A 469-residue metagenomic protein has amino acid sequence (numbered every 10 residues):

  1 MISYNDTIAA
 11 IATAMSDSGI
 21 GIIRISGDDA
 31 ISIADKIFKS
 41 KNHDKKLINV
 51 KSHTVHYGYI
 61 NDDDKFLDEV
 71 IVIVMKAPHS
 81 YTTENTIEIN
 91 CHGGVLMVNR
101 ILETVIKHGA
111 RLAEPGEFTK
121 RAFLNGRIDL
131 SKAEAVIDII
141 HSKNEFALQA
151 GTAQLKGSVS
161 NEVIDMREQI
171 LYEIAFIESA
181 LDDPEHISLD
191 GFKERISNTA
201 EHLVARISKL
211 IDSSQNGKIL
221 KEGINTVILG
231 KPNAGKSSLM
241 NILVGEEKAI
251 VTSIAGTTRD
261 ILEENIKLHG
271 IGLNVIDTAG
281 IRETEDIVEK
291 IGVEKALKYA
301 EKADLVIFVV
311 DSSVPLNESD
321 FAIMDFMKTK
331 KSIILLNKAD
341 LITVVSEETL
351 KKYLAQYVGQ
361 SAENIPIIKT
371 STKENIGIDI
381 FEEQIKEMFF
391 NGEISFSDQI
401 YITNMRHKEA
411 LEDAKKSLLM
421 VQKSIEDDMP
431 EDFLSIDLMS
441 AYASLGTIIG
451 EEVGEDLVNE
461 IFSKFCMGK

Functional and structural regions predicted by a protein language model:
M1-Q149, A153, G157, I333: A glycine-rich (often HGG/GG-containing) alpha/beta subdomain
I2-I11, M15-S18, E145-K267, T284 (+1 more regions): C-terminal-of-GTPase-core extension/linker across diverse P-loop GTPases
H56-L67, V72-K76, G256-T284, K302-L305: Switch I (G2) and immediately adjacent beta-strands of P-loop GTPase domains
I60, S197, V306-N317: Glycine-rich phosphate-binding loop used to anchor ATP phosphates in small-molecule kinases, encompassing both
G93, L243, T278, V310-S313 (+1 more regions): Glycine-rich, N-terminal phosphate-binding loop of Rossmann-like dinucleotide-binding domains
R111, G272-N274, P366: Conserved beta-strand segments of alpha/beta enzyme cores
V275, V309, L335: Generic enzyme active-site microenvironment
E289-S313: Inter-motif core of Ras-like GTPase G domains
